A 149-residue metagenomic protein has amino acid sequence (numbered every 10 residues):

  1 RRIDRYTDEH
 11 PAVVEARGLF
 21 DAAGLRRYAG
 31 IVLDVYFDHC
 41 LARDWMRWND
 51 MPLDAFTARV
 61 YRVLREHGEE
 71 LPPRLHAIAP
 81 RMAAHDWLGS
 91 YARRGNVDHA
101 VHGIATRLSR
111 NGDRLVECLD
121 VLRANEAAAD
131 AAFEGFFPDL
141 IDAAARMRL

Functional and structural regions predicted by a protein language model:
R1-L149: N-terminal leader/auxiliary helical segments
